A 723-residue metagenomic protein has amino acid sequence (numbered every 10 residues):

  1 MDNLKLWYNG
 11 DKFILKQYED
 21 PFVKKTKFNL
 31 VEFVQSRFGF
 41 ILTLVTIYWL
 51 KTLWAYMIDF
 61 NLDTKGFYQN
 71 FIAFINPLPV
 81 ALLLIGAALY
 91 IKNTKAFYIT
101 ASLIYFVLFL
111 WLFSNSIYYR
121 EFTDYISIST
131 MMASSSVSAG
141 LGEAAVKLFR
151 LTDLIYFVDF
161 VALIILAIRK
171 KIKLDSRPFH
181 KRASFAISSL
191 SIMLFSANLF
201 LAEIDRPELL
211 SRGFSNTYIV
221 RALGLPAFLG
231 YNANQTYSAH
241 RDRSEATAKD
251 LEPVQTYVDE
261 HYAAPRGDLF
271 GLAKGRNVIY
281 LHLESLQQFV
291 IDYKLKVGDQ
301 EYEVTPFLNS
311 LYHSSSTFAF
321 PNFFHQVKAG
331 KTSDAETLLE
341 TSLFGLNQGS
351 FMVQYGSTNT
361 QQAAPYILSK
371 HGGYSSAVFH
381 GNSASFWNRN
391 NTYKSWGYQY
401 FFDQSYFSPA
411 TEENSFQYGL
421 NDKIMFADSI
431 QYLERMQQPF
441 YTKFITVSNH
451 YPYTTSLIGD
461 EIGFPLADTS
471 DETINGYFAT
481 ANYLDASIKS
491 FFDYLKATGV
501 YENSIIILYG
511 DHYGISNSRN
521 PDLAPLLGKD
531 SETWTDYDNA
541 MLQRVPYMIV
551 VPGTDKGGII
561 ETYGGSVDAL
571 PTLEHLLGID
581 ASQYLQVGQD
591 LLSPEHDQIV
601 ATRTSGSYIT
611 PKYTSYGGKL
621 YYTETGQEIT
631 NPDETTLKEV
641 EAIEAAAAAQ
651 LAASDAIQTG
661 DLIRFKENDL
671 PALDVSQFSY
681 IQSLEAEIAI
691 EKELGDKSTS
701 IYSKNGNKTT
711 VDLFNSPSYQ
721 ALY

Functional and structural regions predicted by a protein language model:
N3-I14: Short, positively charged and aromatic/hydrophobic N-terminal segments
K16-N232, Y723: Transmembrane and membrane-interface helices of multi-pass, inner-membrane envelope-modifying transferases
S116-S129, F149-R150, R241-D250, T332 (+4 more regions): A diffuse structural propensity rather than consistent per-protein peaks
S127-M131, L151-I165, A233-A248, G618-T623 (+2 more regions): Juxtamembrane/interfacial segments around transmembrane helices
N198-G275: Membrane-interface segments at or immediately adjacent to transmembrane helices that form the boundary between
V258-Y723: Solvent-exposed soluble domains appended to multi-pass membrane proteins
